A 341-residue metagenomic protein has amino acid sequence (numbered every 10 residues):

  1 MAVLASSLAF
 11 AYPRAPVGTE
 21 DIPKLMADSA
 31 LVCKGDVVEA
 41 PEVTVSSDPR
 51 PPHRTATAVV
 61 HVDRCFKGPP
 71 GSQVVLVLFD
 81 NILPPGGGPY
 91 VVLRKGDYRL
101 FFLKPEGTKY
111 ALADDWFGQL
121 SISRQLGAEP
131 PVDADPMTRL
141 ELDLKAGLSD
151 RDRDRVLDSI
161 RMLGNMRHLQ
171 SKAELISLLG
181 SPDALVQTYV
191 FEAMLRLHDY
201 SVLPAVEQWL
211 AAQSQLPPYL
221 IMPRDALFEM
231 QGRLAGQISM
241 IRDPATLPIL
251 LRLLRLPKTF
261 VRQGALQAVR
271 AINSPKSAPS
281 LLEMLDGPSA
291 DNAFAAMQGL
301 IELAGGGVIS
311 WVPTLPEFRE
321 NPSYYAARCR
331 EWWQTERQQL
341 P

Functional and structural regions predicted by a protein language model:
M1-S7: Bacterial N-terminal signal peptides
S7-G180, A184-L197, V202-A212, T246-I249 (+2 more regions): Transition segments tied to proteolytic processing and entry into folded domains
S121-D135, L148-D154, L179-P341: Long, helix-rich interaction regions
